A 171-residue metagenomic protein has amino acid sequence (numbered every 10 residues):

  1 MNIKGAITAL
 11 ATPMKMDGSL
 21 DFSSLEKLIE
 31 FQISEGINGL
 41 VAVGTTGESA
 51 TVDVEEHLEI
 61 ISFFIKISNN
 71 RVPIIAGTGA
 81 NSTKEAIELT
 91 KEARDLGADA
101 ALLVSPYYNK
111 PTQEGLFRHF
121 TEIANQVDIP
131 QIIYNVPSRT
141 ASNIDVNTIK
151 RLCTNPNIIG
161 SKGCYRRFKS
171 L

Functional and structural regions predicted by a protein language model:
M1-T8, T12-N143: Active-site beta->alpha loop and helix N-cap motifs at the rims of alpha/beta catalytic domains
R139-L171: Catalytic alpha/beta core domains of metabolic enzymes, predominantly
